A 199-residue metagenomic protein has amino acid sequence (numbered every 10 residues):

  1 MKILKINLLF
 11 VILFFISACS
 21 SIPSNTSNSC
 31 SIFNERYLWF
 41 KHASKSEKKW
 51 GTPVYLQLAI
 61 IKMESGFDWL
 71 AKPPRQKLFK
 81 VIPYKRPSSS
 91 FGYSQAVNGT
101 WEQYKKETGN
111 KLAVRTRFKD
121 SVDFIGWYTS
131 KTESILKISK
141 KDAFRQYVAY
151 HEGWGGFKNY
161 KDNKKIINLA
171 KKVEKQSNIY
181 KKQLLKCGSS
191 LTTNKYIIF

Functional and structural regions predicted by a protein language model:
M1-L8: Bacterial N-terminal signal peptides that target proteins for export
S17-A18: C-terminal motif of bacterial Sec signal peptides marking the signal peptidase cleavage site
S21-T192, I198: Catalytic glycan-binding domains that act on GlcNAc-containing polysaccharides
